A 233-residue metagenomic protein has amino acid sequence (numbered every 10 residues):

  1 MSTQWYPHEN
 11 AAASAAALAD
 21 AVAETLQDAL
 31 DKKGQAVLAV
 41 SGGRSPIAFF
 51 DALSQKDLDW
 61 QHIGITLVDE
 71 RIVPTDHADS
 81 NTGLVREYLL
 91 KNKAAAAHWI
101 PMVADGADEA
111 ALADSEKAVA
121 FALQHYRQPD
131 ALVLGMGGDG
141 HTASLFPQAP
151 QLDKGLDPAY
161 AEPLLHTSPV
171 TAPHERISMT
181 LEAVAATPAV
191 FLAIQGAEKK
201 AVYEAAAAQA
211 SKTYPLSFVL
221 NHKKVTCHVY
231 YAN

Functional and structural regions predicted by a protein language model:
M1-L38: N-terminal glycine-/serine-/threonine-rich phosphate-binding loop
S2, Q61-V133: Ligand-binding beta-strand-loop-alpha-helix segment within the catalytic cores of soluble metabolic enzymes
D31-S54: Glycine-rich N-terminal segment of FAD-binding domains in flavoprotein oxidoreductases, spanning the beta-loop-helix
V40-S45, L134-G138, Q195: Glycine-rich beta-strand-to-loop/alpha-helix junction loops that act as flexible
A52-W60, R86, P147-L156, A208: A glycine- and small-aliphatic-rich helix-loop capping segment at beta-alpha/alpha-beta transitions that lines
L112, A143-Q148, V202-A206: A short secondary-structure junction signal
G138-E182: Class I SAM-dependent methyltransferase SAM-binding "motif I" and its flanking Rossmann-like core
E182, P188-N233: ATP/nucleoside-binding phosphotransfer catalytic cores, i.e., glycine-rich phosphate-binding loops
